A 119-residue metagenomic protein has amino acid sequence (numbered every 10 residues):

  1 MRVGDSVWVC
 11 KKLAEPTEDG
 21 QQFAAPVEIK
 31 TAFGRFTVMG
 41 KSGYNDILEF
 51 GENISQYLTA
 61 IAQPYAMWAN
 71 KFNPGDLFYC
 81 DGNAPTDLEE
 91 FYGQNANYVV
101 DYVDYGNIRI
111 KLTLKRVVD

Functional and structural regions predicted by a protein language model:
M1-V27: Active-site-proximal polar cores
A24-D119: Short, conserved turn/kink motifs that form compact alpha/beta structural patches or helix kinks used as
